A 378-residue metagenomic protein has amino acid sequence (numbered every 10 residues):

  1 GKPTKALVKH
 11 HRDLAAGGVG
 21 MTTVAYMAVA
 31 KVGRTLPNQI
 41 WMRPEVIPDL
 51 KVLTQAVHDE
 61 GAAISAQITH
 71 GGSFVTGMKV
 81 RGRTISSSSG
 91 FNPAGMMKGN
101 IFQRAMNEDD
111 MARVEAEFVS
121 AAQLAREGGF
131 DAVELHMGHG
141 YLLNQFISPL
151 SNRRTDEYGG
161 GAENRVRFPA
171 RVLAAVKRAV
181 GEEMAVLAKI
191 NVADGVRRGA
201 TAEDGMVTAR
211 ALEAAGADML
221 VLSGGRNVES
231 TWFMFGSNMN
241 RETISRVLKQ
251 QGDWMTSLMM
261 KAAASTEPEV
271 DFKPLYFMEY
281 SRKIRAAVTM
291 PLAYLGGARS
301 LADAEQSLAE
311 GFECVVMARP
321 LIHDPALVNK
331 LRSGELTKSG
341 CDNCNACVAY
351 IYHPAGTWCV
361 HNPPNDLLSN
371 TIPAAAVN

Functional and structural regions predicted by a protein language model:
G1-N378: Flavin-dependent oxidoreductase catalytic cores
